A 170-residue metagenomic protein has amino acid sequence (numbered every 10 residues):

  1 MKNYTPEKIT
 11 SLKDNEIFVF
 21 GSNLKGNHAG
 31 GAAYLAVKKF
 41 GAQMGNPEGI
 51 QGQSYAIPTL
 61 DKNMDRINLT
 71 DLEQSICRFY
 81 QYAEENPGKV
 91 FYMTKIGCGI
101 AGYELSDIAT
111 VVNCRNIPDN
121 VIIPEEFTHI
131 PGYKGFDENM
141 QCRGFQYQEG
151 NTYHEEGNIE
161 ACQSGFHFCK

Functional and structural regions predicted by a protein language model:
M1-T128: Macrodomain-like recognition of ADP-ribose-binding/processing modules
T128-S164: ADP-ribose/NAD+-binding catalytic cleft of ART/PARP-like enzymes
H167-K170: Contiguous, structured surface segment used for ligand recognition
